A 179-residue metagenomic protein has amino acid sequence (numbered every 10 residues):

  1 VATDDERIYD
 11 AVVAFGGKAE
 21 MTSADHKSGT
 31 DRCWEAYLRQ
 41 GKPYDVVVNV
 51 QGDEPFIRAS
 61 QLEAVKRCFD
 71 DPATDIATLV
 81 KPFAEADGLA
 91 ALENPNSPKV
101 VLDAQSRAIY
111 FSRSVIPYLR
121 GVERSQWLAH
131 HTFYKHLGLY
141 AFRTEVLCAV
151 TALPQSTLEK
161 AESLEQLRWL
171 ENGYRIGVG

Functional and structural regions predicted by a protein language model:
V1-D4: Short beta-strand/loop segment that forms part of the nucleotide-sugar
E6-A64: Short phosphate-binding loop-to-helix
K18, R107, R175-G177: Conserved beta-strand segments of alpha/beta enzyme cores
K42-Y44, D71-I76, Y174: Short, high-confidence coil segments that cap the C-terminus of an alpha-helix and link into the following beta-strand
P55, Y140, E162: Residues that recognize and position ribonucleotide moieties
R58-L153: Conserved core of the sugar-phosphate nucleotidyltransferase
V146-V178: A C-terminal functional module that forms or caps the active site or interfaces directly with catalytic machinery
